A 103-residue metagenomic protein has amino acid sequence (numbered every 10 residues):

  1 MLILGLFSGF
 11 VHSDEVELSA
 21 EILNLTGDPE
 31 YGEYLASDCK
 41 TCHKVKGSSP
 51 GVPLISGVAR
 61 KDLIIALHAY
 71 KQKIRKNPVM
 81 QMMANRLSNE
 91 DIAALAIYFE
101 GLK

Functional and structural regions predicted by a protein language model:
M1-L4: Sec-dependent signal peptide recognition, specifically the positively charged N-region followed immediately by
H12-A36: Electrostatic cytochrome c docking/interface patches
D14, A66, Q72, N85-K103: C-terminal capping alpha-helices of c-type cytochrome domains
P29, E33, G47-K71, R75: Gly/Gly-Pro-rich "capping" loops immediately C-terminal to redox-active cysteine motifs in periplasmic/lumenal
Y31, D62, V79-M82, A94: Extracytoplasmic/secreted proteins, especially bacterial periplasmic and envelope-associated proteins
G32, S37-K46, L95: The canonical Cys-X-X-Cys-His
P53-V58, M82-I92: Electron-transfer interface patches adjacent to heme c in soluble/periplasmic c-type cytochromes and di-/multiheme
